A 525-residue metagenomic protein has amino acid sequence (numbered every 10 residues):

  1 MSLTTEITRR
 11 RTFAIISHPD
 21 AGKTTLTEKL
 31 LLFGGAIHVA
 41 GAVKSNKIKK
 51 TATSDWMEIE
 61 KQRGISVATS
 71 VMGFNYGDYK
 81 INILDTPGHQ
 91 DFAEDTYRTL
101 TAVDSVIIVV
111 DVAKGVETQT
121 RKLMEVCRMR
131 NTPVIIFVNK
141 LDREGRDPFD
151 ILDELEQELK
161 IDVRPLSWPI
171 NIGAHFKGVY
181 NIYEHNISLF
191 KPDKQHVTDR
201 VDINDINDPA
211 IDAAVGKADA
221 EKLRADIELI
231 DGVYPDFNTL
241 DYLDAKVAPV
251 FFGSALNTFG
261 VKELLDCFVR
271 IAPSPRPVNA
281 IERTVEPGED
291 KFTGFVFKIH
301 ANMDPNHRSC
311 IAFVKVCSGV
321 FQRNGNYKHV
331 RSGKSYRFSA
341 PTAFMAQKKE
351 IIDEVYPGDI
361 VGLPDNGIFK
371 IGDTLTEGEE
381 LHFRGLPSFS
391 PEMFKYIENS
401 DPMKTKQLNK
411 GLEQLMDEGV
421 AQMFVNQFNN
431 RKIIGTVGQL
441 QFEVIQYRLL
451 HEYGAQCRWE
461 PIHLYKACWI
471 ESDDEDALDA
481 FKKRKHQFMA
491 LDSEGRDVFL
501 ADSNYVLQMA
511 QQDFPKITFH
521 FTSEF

Functional and structural regions predicted by a protein language model:
M1-F525: Structural and coupling elements of P-loop NTPases
